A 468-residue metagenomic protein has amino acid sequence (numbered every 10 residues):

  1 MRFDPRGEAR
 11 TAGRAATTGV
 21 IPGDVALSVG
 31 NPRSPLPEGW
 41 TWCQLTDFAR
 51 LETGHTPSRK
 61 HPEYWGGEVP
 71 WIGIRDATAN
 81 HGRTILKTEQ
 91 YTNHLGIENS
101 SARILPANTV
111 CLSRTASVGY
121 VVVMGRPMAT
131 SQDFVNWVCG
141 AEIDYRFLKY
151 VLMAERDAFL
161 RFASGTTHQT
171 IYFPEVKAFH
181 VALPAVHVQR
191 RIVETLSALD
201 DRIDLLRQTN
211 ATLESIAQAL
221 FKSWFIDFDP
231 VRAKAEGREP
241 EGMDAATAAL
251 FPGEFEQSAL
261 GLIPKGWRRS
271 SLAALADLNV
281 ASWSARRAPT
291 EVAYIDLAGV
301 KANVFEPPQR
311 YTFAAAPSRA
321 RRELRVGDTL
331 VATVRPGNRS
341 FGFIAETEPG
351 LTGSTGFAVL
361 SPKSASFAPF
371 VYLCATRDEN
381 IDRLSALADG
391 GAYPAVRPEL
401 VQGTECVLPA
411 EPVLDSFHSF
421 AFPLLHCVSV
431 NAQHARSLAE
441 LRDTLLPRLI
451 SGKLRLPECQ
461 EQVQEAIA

Functional and structural regions predicted by a protein language model:
R2-D4, E8-T11, A15-H55, A178 (+7 more regions): Non-catalytic DNA-recognition/assembly elements of restriction-modification systems
G19, G23-S34, C43-P62, P70 (+6 more regions): Sequence-specific dsDNA recognition surfaces
L36, I74, M124, C139 (+4 more regions): Hydrophobic residues in beta-strands and at strand termini
G73-R75, E89-M153, R321-R322, V326-N380 (+1 more regions): A short beta-sheet element
A77, V176, V300, V401 (+1 more regions): Hydrophobic pocket-lining residues within nucleotide cofactor-binding pockets
T115-V118, R126-V135, Y150-S197, L297 (+3 more regions): Glycine-anchored helix-breaking recognition loops at helix->coil/strand junctions
A233-G237: Amphipathic alpha-helical hairpins/coiled-coils and adjacent low-complexity
